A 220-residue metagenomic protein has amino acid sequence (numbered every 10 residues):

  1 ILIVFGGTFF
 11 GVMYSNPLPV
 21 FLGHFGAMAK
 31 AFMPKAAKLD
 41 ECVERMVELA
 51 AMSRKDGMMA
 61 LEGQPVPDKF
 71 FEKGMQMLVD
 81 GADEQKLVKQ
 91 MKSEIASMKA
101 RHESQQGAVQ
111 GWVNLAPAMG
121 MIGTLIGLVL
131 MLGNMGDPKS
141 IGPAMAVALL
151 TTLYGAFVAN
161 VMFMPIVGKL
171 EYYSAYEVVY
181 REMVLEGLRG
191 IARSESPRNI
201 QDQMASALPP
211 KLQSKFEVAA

Functional and structural regions predicted by a protein language model:
I1-Q106, E177-A220: Large intracellular
S97-Y173: Helix-termination/interfacial motifs at the ends of transmembrane alpha-helices
